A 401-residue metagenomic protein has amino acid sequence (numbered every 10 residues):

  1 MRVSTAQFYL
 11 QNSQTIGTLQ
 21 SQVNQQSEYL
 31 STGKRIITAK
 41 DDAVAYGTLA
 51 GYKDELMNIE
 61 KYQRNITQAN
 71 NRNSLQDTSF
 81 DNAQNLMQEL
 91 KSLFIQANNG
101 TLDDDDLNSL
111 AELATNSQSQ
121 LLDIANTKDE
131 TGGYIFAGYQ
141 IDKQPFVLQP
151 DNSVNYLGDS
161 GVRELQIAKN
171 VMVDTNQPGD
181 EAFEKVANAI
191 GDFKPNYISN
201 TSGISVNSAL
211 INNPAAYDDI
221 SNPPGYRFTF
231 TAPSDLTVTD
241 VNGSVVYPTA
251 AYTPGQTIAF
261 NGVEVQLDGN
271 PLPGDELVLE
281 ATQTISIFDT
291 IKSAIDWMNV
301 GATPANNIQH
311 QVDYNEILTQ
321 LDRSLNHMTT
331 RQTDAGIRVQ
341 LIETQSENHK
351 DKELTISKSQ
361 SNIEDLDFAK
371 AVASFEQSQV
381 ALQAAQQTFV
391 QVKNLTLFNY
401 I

Functional and structural regions predicted by a protein language model:
M1-D151, V173, D296-I401: Amphipathic alpha-helical polymerization modules
Q144-N306: Cysteine-poor, low-complexity segments in flexible/peripheral regions
